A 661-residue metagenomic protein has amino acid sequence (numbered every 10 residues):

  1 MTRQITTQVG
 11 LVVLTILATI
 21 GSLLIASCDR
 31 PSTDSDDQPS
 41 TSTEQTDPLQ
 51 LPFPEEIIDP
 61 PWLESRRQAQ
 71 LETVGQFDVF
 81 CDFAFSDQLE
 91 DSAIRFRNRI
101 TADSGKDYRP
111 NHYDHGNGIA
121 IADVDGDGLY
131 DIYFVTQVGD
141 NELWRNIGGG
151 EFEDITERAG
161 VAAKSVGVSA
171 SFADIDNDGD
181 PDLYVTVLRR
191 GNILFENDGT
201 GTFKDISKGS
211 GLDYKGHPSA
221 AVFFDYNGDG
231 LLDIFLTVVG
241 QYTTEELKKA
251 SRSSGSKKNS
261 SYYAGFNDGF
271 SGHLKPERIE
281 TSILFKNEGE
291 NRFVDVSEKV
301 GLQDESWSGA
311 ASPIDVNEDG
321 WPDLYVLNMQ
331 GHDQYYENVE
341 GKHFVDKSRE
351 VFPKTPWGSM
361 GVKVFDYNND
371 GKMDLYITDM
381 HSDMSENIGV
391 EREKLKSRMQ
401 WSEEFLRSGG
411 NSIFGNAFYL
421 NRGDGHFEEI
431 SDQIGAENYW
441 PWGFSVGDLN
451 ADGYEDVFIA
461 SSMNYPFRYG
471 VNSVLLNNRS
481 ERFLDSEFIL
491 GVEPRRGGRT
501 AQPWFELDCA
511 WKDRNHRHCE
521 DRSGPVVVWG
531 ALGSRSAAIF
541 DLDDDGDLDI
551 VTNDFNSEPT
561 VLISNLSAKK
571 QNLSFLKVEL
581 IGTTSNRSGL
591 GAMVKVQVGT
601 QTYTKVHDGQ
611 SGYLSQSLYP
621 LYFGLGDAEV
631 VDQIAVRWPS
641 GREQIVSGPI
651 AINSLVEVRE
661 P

Functional and structural regions predicted by a protein language model:
I25-S27: C-terminal motif of bacterial Sec signal peptides marking the signal peptidase cleavage site
D29-P31: Bacterial signal peptide processing site
V74, F85, D140-I155, G191-I206 (+7 more regions): Beta-propeller blade repeat segments, especially FG-GAP/WD-type strand-to-loop junctions in 6- to 7-bladed propeller
F83, A102, N477, E481-V492 (+4 more regions): Gly/Ser/Thr/Pro-enriched helix-cap/hinge segments flanking short amphipathic alpha-helices
F85, L129-T136, D178-V187, I234-V238 (+6 more regions): Hydrophobic beta-strand segments that make up the repeating blades of beta-propeller and related beta-repeat
I94-G118, Q137, A159-S171, G211-V222 (+10 more regions): Repeat-based blade/solenoid architectures
G116-G126, R145, G167-N177, E196 (+8 more regions): Beta-propeller blade termini
G240-E277, S382-G410, F458-R468: Short, conserved, GDST-rich strand-edge loop motifs in beta-rich repeat architectures
